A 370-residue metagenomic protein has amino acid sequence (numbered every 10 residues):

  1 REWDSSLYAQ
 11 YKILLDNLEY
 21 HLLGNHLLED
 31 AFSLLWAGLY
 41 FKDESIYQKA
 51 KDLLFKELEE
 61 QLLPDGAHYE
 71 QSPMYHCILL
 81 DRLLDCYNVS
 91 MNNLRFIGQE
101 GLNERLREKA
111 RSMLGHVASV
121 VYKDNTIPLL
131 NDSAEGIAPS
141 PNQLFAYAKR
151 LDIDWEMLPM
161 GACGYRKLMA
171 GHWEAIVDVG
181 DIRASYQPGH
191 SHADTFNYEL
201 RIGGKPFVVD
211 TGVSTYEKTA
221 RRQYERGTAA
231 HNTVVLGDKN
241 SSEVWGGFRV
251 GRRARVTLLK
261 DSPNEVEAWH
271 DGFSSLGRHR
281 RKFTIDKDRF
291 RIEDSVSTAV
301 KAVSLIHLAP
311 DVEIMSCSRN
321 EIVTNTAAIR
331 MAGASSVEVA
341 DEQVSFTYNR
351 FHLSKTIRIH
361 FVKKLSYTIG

Functional and structural regions predicted by a protein language model:
R1-A110: Aromatic-lined, polymer-binding surfaces characteristic of secreted/periplasmic polysaccharide-degrading enzymes
L7, G161, A170, A193 (+2 more regions): Short, solvent-exposed coil/turn segments
G24, S214-G370: CBM-like, beta-strand-rich accessory domains located in the C-terminal region of large, secreted polysaccharide-active
E29, S191-T195, A229-H231: Short, solvent-exposed loop/turn segments at the edges of secondary structure
L34-Y40, A138-A146, R226, A230 (+1 more regions): A short, hydrophobic/aromatic-rich structural module that often spans a beta strand with its adjoining loop
W36, G115-S119, N232: Generic alpha-helical structural context detector
L63, Y122, A170, D286 (+1 more regions): Acidic surface patches and DE-rich sequence motifs
A67-V209, V213, K260-D261, E265-E267: Carbohydrate-active enzyme catalytic cores, enriched for enzymes that act on polyanionic acidic polysaccharides
